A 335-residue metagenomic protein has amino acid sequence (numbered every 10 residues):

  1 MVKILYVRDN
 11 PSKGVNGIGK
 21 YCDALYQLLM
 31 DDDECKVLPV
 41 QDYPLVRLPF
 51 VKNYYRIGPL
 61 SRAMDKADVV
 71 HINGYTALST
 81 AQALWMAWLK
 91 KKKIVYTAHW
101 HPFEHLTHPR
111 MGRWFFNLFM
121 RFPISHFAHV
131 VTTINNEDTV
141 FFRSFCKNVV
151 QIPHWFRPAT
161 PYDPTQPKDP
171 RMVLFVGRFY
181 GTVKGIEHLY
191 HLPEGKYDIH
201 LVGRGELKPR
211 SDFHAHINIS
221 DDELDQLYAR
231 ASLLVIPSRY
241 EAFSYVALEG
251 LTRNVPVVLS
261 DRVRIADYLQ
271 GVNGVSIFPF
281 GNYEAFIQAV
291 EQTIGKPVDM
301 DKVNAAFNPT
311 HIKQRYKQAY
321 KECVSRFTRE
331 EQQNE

Functional and structural regions predicted by a protein language model:
L5-V7, T132, D163-K184, Y190-K196: Conserved donor-binding/catalytic core segment of Leloir-type glycosyltransferases
G17, G295-R329: A charged, aromatic-enriched C-terminal amphipathic alpha-helix characteristic of glycosyltransferases across folds
W85, L89, P102, R113-V131: Membrane-proximal helix-turn-helix segments that form the acceptor-binding/catalytic region of lipid-linked
M120-Y162: Donor nucleotide-sugar binding/catalytic pocket of nucleotide-sugar-dependent glycosyltransferases
Q226-A231: Short alpha-helical donor nucleotide-sugar binding micro-motif in glycosyltransferases
R239: Aromatic "clamp/platform" in nucleotide-sugar-dependent glycosyltransferases that forms part of the donor/acceptor
P256-L259: Short hydrophobic beta-strand element within catalytic cores of glycosyltransferases and related nucleotide-activated
G271-Y283, E291-G295: Conserved acidic donor-binding segment of nucleotide-sugar-dependent glycosyltransferases
